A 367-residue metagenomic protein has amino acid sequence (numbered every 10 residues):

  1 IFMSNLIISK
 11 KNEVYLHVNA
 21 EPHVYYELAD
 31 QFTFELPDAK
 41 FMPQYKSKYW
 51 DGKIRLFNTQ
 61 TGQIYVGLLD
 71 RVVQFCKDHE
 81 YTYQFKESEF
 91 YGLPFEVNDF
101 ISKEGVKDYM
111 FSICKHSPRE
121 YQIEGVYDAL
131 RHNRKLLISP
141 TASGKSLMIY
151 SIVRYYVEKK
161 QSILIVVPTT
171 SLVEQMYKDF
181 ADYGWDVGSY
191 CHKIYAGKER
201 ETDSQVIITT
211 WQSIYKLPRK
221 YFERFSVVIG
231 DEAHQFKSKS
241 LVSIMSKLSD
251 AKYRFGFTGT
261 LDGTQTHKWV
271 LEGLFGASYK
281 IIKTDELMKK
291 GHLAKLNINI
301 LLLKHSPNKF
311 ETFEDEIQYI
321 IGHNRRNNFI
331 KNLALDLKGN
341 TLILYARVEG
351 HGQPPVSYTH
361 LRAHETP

Functional and structural regions predicted by a protein language model:
P94-K135: Conserved pre-motif I regulatory segment
H132-I152: Walker A/P-loop
L164-V166, T170-L172, L333-V356: Conserved strand-helix element at the start of the C-terminal RecA-like helicase core
L172-K193: Conserved helix-turn-beta segment of the N-terminal RecA-like "Helicase ATP-binding" lobe in SF1/SF2 helicases
G197-R224, V242: Conserved helix/coil segment N-terminal to the catalytic DExD/H
S238-L293: Post-DEXD/H (motif II) to motif III coupling segment of the RecA-like Helicase ATP-binding lobe
T312-T341: Conserved interdomain hinge at the start of the Helicase C-terminal
H360-P367: Single conserved hydrophobic/aromatic residue that forms the stacking wall/gate of nucleotide- or nucleobase-binding
